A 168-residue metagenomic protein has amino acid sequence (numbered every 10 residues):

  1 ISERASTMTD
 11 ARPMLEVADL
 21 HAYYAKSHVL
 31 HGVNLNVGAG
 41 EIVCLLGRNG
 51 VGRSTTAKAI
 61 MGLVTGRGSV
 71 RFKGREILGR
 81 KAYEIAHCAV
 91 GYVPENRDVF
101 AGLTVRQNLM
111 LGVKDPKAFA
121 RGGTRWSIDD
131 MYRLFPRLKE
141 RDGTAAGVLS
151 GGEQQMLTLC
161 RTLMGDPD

Functional and structural regions predicted by a protein language model:
R4-D168: Glycine-rich phosphate-binding loops of nucleotide-dependent enzymes
